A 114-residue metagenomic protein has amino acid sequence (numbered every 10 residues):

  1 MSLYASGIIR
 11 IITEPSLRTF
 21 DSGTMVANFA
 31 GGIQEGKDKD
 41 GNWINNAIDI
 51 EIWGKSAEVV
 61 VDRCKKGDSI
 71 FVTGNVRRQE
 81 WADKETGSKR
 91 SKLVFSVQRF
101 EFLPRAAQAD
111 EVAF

Functional and structural regions predicted by a protein language model:
M1-Y4, P15-T24, K37-W43, E58 (+3 more regions): Acidic, gly/ser/pro-rich intrinsically disordered tails
A5-T13, G31, K66-R78, V97-F100: OB-fold and OB-like beta-barrel modules that bind single-stranded nucleic acids
S6, I12, V26, N45-A47 (+1 more regions): Short coil/loop residues immediately preceding or within conserved phosphate-binding loops of NTP-utilizing enzyme
R10-I12, F20, W53: A short, compositionally biased micro-patch
E14, N46-D49, D68, D83: Acidic side chains
N28-I33, D49-I52, F95-S96: Short, acidic/hydrophobic/Gly-rich beta-strand patch recurrent on exposed beta strands that often constitutes part
N42-S56: Disulfide-stabilized netrin-like
W53-K89: Beta-rich strand-turn-strand
